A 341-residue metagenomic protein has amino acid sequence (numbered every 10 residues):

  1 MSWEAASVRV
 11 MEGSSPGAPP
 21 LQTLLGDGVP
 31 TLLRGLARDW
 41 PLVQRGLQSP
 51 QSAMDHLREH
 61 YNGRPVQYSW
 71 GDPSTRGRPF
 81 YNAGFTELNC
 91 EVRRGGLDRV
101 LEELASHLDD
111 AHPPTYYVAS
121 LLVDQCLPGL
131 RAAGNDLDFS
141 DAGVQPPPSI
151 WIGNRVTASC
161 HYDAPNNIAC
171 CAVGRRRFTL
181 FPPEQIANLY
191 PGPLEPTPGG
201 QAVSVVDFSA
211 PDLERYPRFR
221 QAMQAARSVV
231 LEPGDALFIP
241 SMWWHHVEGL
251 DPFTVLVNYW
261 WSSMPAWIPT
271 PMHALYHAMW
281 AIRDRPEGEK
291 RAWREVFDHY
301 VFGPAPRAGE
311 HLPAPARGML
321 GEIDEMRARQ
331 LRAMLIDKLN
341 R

Functional and structural regions predicted by a protein language model:
M1-A236, W244-R341: N-terminal accessory scaffold of Fe(II)-dependent oxygenases
